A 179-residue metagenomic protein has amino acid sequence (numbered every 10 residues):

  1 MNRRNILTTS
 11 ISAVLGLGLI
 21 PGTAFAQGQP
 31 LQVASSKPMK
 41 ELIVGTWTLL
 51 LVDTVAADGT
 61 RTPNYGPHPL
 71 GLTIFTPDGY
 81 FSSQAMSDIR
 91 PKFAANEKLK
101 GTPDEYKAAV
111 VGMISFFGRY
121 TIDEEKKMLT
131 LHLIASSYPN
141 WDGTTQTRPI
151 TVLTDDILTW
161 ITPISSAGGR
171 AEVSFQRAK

Functional and structural regions predicted by a protein language model:
R3-L7: N-terminal export leaders
T8-S12, G16-K179: Lipid interaction determinants
